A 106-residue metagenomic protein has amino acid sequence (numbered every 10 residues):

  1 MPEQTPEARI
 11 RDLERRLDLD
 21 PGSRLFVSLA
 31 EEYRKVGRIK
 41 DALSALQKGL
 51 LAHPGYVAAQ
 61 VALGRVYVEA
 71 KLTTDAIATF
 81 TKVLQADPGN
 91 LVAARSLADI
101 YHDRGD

Functional and structural regions predicted by a protein language model:
G22-S23, Y56, N90: Residue-level recognition of tetratricopeptide repeat
L25-F26, A59, A93: TPR alpha-solenoid repeat register
